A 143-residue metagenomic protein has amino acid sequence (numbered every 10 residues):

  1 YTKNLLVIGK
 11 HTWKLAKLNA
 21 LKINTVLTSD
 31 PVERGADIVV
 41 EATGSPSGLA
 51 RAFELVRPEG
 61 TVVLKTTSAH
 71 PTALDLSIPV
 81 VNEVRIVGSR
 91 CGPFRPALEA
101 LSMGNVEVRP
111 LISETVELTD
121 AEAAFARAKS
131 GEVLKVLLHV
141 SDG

Functional and structural regions predicted by a protein language model:
Y1-D30: Mid-domain Rossmann-like dinucleotide-binding core that forms the NAD(H)/NADP(H) cofactor-binding site
T2, P46-N105, V140-G143: Glycine-rich phosphate-binding loop and adjacent beta-alpha segment of Rossmann(oid) nucleotide-cofactor-binding
L6-I8, V26, V40, V63 (+2 more regions): Hydrophobic/aromatic beta-strand patches that form the interior of the parallel beta-sheet core in alpha/beta enzyme
H11-W13, T28-V32, T67-H70, C91-G92: Short, acidic/turn-prone active-site loops that include or flank metal/cofactor- and phosphate-binding residues
T12, A50, R95-G143: C-terminal hydrophobic helical "lid"/dimerization subdomain of Rossmann-like NAD(P)H-dependent oxidoreductases
P31-V39: A short acidic, Gly/Pro-enriched loop at the edge of an enzyme's catalytic core that lines a small-molecule cofactor
E41, S45-S47, A121: Phosphate-bearing ligand-interacting subdomains that bind or position ATP/ADP/UDP/GDP/NAD(P) or nucleotide-linked
G44, R57-P58, K129, V133: Short conserved AdoMet
